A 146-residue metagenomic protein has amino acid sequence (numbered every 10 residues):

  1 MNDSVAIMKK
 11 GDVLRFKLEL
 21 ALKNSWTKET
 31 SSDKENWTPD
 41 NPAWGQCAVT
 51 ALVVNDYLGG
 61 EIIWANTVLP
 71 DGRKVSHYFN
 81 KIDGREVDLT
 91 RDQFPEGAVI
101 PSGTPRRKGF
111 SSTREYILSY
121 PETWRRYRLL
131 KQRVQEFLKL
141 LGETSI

Functional and structural regions predicted by a protein language model:
M1-I146: A structural boundary/capping signal
